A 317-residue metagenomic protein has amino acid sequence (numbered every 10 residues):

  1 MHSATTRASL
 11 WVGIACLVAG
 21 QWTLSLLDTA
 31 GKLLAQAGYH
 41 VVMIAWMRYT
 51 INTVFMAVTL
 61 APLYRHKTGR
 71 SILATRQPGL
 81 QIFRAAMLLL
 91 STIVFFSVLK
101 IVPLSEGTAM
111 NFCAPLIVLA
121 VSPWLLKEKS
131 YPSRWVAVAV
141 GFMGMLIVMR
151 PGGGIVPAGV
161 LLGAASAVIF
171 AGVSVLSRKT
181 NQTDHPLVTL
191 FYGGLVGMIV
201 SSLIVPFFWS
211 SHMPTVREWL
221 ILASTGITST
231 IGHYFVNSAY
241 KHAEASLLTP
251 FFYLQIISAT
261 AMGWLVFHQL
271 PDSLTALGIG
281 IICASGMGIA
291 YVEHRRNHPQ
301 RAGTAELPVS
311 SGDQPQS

Functional and structural regions predicted by a protein language model:
H2-T5, T53-R76, M143-I155, G197-E218 (+3 more regions): Membrane-interface helix-cap regions at the ends of transmembrane helices in multi-pass membrane proteins
V12, Y39-L90, I169-G172, Y192-F208: Transmembrane alpha-helices of multi-pass small-molecule transport proteins
V12-G20, T68-V94, A158-S166, M213-I231: Loop-to-transmembrane-helix transition segments
Q21-L26, A57, A85-I93, P115-A120 (+8 more regions): Hydrophobic/small/kink-forming positions within alpha-helical transmembrane segments of polytopic membrane proteins
K32, M56, G152-P214, L220-I221 (+1 more regions): Transmembrane alpha-helical segments that form core, pore/gating elements of small-molecule transporters/exporters
F95-S97, A114-V136, I257-A276: C-terminal transmembrane-helix exit sites in multi-pass transporters
T108-C113, T180-V196, H233-L265: Helix-helix packing/entry segments at the starts of transmembrane helices
S133-R150, L274-E293: Hydrophobic transmembrane alpha-helices of multi-pass small-molecule transport proteins
